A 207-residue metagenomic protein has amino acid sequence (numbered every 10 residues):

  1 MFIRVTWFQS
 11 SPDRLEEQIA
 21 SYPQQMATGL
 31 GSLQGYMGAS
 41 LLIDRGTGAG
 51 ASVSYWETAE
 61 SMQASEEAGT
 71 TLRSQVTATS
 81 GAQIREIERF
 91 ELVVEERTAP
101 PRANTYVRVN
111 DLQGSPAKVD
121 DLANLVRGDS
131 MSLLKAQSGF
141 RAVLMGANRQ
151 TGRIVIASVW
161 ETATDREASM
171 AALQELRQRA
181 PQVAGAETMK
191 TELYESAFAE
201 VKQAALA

Functional and structural regions predicted by a protein language model:
M1-A51, E57-A207: Short S/T/G/P-rich N-terminal loop/turn motif that feeds into the first structured element of a domain
